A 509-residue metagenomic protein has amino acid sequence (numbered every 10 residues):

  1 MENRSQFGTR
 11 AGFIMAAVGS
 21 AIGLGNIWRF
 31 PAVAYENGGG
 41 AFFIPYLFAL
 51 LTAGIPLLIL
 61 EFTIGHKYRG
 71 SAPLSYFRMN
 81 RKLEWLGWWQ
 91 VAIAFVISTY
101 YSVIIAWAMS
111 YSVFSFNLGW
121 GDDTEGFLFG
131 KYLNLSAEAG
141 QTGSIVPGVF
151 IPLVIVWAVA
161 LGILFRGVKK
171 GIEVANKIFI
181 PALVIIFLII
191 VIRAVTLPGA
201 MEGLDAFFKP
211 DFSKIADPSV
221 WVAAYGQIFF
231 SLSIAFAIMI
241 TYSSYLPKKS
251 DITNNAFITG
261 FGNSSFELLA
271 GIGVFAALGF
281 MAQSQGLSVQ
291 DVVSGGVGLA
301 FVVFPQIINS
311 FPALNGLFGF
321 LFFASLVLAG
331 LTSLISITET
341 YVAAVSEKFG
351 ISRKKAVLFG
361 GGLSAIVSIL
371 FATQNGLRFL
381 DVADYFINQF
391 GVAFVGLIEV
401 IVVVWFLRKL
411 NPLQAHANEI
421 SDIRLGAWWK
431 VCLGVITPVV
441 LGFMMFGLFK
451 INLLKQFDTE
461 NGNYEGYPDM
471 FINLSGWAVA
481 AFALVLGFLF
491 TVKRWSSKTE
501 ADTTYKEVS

Functional and structural regions predicted by a protein language model:
M1-W28, L57-F62, H66-R78, W85 (+2 more regions): Membrane-interface "cap" regions at the ends of multi-pass membrane proteins
E2-F7, A11, E173, K177-S336 (+3 more regions): Membrane-embedded translocation segments of transport machinery
E2-S5, V33-N37, A72-W85, W89 (+8 more regions): Inter-helical loop and helix-membrane interface segments of multi-pass membrane transporters/permeases
S5, A34-L60, L86, G148 (+2 more regions): Extracellular loop-to-transmembrane helix junctions
R10-A49, E202, I238-L246, N255-F257 (+3 more regions): Transmembrane helix-boundary motif of multi-pass solute transporters/channels
L24-V33, G40, A160-G171, I192-L204 (+9 more regions): Transmembrane helix-loop junctions in multi-pass membrane proteins
L57, Y101-G126, V184-F208, L278-F280 (+4 more regions): Hydrophobic alpha-helical segments and their helix-loop junctions in multi-pass secondary transporters
F349, R353-G361, I387-S475, Y505-S509: C-terminal membrane-solvent junction of multi-pass transporters and transport-like membrane proteins
